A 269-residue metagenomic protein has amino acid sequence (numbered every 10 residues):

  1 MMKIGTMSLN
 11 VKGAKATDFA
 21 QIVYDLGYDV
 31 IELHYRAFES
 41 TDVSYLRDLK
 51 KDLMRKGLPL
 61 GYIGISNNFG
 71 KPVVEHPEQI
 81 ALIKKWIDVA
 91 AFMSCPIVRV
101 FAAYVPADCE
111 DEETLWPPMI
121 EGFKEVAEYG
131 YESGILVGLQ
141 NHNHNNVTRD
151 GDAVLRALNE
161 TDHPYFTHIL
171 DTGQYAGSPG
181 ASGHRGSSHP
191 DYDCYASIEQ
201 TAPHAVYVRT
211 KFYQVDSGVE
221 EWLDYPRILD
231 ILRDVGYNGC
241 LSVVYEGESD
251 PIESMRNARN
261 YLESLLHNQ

Functional and structural regions predicted by a protein language model:
M1-G5: Extreme N-terminal starter segment of soluble prokaryotic enzymes
L9-A16, H34-D48, N68-E78, P106-E110 (+5 more regions): Acidic-and-aromatic substrate-binding clefts and catalytic sites of carbohydrate-active enzymes
K15-D18, D52-P59, P72-L170, A176-G177: Active-site acidic/histidine proton-transfer and metal-coordination neighborhood in alpha/beta enzyme cores
T17-R36, S94: Catalytic domains of carbohydrate-active enzymes, especially glycoside hydrolases
Y24, A91, N159, R233-D234: Non-catalytic positions within long, well-ordered alpha-helices that form the structural scaffold/packing of enzyme
Y28, A90, C95, A205 (+1 more regions): A structural motif
V30-I31, I63, E125-D230: Acidic/histidine-rich catalytic cores of soluble enzymes
I252-Q269: C-terminal helical cap(s) of enzyme catalytic domains, especially alpha/beta-barrels
